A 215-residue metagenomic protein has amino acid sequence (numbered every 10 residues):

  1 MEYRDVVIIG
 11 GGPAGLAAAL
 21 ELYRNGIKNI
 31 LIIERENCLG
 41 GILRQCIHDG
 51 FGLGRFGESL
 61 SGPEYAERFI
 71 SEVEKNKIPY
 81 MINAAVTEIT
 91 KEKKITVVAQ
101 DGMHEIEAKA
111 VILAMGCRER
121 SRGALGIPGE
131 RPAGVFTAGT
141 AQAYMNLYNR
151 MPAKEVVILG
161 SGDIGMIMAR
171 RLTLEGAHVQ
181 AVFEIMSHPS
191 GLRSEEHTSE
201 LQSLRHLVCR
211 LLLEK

Functional and structural regions predicted by a protein language model:
M1-I9, E67-E155: FAD-binding core/adjacent interface of flavoenzyme oxidoreductases
R4-R68, E72, V156-S199: Beta1-alpha1 glycine-rich phosphate/pyrophosphate-binding loop at the start of Rossmann-like nucleotide-binding domains
A18-A19, T140-Y144, V208-L212: Short, well-ordered amphipathic alpha-helices
E36, C117-R118, L204: Active-site pre-Tyr helix/loop in NAD(P)-dependent dehydrogenases
G41, Q142, R205: Glycine-centered loop/turn positions within well-structured domains that cap or flank conserved ligand/cofactor-binding
Q45-C46, L147, R210: Residue-level signal for well-ordered alpha-helical positions
T87, R118-E119, D163, P189 (+1 more regions): Residue-level marker for beta-strand->alpha-helix junctions and adjacent short loops that shape enzyme
E196-K215: Single conserved hydrophobic/aromatic residue that forms the stacking wall/gate of nucleotide- or nucleobase-binding
